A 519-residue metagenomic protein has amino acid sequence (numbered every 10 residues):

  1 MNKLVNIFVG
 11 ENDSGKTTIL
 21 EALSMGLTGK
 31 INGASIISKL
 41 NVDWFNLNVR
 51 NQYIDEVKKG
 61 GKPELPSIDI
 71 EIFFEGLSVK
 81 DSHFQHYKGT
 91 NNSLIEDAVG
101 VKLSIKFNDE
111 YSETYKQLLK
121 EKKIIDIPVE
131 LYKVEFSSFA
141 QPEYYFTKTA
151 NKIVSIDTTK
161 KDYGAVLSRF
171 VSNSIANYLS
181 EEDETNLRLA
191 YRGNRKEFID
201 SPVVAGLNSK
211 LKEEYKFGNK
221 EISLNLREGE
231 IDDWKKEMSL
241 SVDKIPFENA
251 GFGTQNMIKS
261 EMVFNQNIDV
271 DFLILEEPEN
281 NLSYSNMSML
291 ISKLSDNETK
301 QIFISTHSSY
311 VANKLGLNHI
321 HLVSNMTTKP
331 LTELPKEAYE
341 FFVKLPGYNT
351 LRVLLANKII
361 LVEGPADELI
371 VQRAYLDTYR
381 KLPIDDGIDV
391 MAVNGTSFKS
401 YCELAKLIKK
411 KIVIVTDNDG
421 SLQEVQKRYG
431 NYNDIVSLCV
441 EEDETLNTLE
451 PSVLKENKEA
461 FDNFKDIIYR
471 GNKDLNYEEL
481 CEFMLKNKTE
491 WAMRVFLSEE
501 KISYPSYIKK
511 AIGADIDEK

Functional and structural regions predicted by a protein language model:
M1-T28, W234-R352, E368-L369, R373 (+3 more regions): Switch/communication elements of ASCE P-loop NTPase nucleotide-binding domains
A22-I95: Conserved P-loop NTP-binding catalytic core
N41-V57, P335-L355: Surface-exposed acidic, glycine/proline-enriched linker/cap segments that occur as 15-30-residue helix-coil
G60-L65, S93-E96, I127, F264-I268 (+4 more regions): Conserved catalytic network of the ASCE P-loop NTPase/AAA+ motor domain
D69-E71, E75-S201: Electropositive, glycine-dotted interaction segments that contact anionic polymers or phosphate-rich ligands
G76-V79, K106-Y111, A140-Q141, E279 (+6 more regions): Conserved nucleotide-binding/hydrolysis micro-motifs of P-loop NTPases
I175-I258, M262-F272, K427: Extended helical coiled-coil dimerization/tether regions that scaffold and oligomerize large DNA-maintenance assemblies
N349-I359, E368-K519: Acidic, Mg2+-coordinating catalytic modules of nucleic-acid enzymes
